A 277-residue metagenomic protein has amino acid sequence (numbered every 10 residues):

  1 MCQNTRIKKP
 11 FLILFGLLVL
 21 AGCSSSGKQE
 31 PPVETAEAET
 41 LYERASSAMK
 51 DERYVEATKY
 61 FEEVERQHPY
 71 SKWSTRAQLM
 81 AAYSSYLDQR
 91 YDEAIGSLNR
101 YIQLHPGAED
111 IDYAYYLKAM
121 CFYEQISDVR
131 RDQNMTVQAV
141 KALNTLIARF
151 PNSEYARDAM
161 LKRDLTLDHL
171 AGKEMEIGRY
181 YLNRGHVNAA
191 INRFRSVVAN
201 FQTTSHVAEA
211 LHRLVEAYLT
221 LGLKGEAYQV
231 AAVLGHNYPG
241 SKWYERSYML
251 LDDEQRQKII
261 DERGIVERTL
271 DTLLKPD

Functional and structural regions predicted by a protein language model:
C2-R6, G22-D277: Acidic, polar-rich low-complexity tracts and alpha-helical solenoid repeat scaffolds
L12-A21: Bacterial N-terminal signal peptides
